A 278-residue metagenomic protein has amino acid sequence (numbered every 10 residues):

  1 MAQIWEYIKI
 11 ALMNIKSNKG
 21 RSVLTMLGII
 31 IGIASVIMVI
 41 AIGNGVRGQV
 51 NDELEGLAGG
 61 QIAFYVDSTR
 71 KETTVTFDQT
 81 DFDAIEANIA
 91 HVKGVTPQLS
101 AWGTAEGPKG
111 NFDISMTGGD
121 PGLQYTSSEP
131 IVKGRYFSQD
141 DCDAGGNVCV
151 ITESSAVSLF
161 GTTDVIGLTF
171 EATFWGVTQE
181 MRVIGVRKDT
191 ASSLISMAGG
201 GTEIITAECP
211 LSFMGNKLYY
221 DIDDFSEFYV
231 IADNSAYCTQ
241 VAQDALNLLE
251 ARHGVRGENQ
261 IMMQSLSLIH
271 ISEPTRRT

Functional and structural regions predicted by a protein language model:
M1-I31: N-terminal Sec/SRP start-transfer signal
I4-W5, I85, I205, M214: Membrane-interface segments of envelope glycosyltransferases acting on lipid-linked substrates or membrane lipids
G20-G48: Short, strongly hydrophobic transmembrane alpha-helices
G43-S115, G122-Y125, G215-L218, A236-Q240 (+2 more regions): Hydrophobic, regular-secondary-structure patches
Q98-L99, K109-K217: Hydrophobic secondary-structure segments that place a key small or acidic residue at a functional site
R187-T190, G200-S265: "Rare, low-scoring activations can occur in soluble or secreted enzymes where short amphipathic helices or signal
I269-T278: Single conserved hydrophobic/aromatic residue that forms the stacking wall/gate of nucleotide- or nucleobase-binding
